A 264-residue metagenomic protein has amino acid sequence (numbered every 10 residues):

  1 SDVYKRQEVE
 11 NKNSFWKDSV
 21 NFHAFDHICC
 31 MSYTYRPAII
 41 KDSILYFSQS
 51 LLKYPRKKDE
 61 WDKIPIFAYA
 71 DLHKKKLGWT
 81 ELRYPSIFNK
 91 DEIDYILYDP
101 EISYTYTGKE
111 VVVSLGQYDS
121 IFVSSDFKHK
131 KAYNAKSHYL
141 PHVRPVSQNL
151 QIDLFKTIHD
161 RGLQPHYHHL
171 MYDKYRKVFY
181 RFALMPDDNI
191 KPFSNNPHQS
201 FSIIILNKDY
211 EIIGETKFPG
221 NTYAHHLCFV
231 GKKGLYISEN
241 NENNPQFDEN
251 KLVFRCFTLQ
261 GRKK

Functional and structural regions predicted by a protein language model:
D2-Y4: Short, small-residue-biased leader/transition segments that mark boundaries at the very start of proteins
R6-C30, L77-L97, K131-G162, K217-T222: Surface-exposed loop and turn segments in beta-propeller and other repeat-based domains that flank or scaffold
H27-D42, I96-T107, L163-Y175, C228-G231: Structural signature of eukaryotic scaffold interfaces centered on beta-propeller domains
S43-F47, E110-V111, R176-R181, G234-I237: Entry beta-strands of beta-propeller and related beta-repeat scaffolds
S48-K63, R181-H198, N240-F254: Short, conserved, GDST-rich strand-edge loop motifs in beta-rich repeat architectures
K58-S124: Loop-centered beta-sheet repeat module
E60-K74, S194-E211, N250-R262: Beta-propeller blade signature
R161-L206: Loop/turn-rich, solvent-exposed surfaces of beta-rich toroidal or solenoidal domains
